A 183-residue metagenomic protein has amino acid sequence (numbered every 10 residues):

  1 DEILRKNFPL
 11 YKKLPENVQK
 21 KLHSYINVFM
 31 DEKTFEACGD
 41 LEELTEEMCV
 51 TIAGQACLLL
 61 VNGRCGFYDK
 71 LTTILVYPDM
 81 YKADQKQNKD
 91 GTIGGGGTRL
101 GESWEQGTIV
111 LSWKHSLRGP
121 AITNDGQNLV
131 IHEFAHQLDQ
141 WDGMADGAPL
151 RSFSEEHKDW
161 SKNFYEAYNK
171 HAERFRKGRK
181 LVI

Functional and structural regions predicted by a protein language model:
D1-A37: N-terminal topogenic membrane-targeting module
N7-P9, I26-M30, C49-F67, D79-N124 (+1 more regions): Metalloprotease/metallohydrolase-associated module, dominated by Zn2+-dependent proteases
P15, D125-W141: Active-site recognition of the HExxH zinc-binding catalytic motif
C38-D40, L129, E156: Short, charged/polar low-complexity linear motifs in solvent-exposed/disordered segments
C38-M48: Short, charged early-sequence alpha-helical segments and their helix-coil boundaries
